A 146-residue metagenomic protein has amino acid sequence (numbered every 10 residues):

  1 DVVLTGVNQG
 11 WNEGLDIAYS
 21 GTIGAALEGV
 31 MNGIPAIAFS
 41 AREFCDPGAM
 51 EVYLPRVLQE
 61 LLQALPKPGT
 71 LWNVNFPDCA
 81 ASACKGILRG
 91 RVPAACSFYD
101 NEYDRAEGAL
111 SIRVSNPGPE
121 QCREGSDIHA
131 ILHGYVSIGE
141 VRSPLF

Functional and structural regions predicted by a protein language model:
D1-V2: Structural motif
T5-N8, F39-S40, V74-P77, G139: Short beta-strand segments
Q9-N12, E43: A short, flexible beta-alpha/helix-coil linker loop
W11-S20: Glycine/threonine-rich flexible loop motifs
Y19-I23, G48: Short, conserved loop/turn and helix-capping segments at secondary-structure boundaries that abut family-defining
A25-G29: Hydrophobic/aromatic ligand-binding patch that stacks against planar heteroaromatic rings of cofactors or nucleotides
V30-E51: Glycine-rich phosphate/pyrophosphate-binding loops and their adjacent beta-strand/loop elements at enzyme active sites
A49-F146: Electrostatically charged, flexible surface regions
